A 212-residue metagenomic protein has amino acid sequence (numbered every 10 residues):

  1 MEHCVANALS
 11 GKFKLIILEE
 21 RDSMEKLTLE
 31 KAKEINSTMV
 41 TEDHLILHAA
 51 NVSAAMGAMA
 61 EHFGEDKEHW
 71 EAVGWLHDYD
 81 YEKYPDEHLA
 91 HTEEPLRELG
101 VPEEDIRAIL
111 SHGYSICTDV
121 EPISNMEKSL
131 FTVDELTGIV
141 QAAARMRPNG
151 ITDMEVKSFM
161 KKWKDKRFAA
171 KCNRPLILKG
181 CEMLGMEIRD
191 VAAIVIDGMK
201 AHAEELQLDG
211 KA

Functional and structural regions predicted by a protein language model:
S10-S23: Short, Lys/Arg-enriched N-terminal segments with co-localized hydrophobic residues within the first ~10-30 amino acids
S23-Y84: Acidic/His-rich, divalent-metal-binding segments that scaffold phosphate/diphosphate chemistry
L27, L47-N51, E87, E104 (+4 more regions): Conserved active-site and cofactor/substrate-binding residues in soluble primary-metabolism enzymes
F63-F168, L178: Divalent metal-dependent catalytic cores for phosphoryl transfer on phosphate-bearing substrates
R167-C181, M186-V191: C-terminal binding/interaction regions
A193, D197, E205-L208: Charge-biased, low-complexity intrinsically disordered regions
